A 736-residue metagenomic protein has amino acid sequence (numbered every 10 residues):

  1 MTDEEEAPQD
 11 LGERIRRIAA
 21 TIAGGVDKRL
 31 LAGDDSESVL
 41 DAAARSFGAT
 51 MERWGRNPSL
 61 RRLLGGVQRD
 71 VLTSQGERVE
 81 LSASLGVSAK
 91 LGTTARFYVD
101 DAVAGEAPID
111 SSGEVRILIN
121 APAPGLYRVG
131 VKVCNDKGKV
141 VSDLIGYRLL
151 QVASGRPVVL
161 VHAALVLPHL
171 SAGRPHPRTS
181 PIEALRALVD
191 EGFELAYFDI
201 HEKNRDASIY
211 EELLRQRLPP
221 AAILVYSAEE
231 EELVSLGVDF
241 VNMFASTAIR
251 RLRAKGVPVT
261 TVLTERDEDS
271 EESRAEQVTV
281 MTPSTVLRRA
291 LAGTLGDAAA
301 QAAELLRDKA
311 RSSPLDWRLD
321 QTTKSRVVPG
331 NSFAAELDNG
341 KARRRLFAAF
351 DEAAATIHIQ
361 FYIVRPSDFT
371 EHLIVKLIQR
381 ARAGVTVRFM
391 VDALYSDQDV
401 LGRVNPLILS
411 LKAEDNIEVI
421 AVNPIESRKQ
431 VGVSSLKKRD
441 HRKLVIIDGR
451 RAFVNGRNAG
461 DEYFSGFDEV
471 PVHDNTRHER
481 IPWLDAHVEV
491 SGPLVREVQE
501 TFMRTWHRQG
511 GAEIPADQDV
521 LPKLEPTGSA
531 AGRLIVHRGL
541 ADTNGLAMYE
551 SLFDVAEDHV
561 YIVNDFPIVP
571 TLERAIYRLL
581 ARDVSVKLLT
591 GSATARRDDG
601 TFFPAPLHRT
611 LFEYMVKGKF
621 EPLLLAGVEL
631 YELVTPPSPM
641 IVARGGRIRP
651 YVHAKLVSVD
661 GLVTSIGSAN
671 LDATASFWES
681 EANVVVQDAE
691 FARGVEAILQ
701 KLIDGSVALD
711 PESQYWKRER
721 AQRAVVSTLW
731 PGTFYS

Functional and structural regions predicted by a protein language model:
T2-V161: Non-catalytic pre-domain segments flanking phosphatase-related domains
L60-V79, P124-L126, G130-E231: Alpha-helical substrate-recognition element adjacent to the catalytic core
A163-L167, E268, G449-R451, L662: Short, glycine-anchored, charge-dense loop/turn motifs used at functional sites
V166-R174, E202-N204, D267-S270, V364-P366 (+2 more regions): Short acidic, S/G/P-rich loop/turn micro-motifs used as interaction or catalytic elements
G192-E194, R205-Q301: C-terminal cap/substrate-recognition subdomain and adjoining C-terminal extension of metal-dependent phosphatase-like
L195, P220, V259-T260, V278 (+4 more regions): Hydrophobic anchor at the start of a short beta-strand that flanks the dinucleotide cofactor-binding loop
G296-S736: Charged, low-complexity intrinsically disordered terminal segments
